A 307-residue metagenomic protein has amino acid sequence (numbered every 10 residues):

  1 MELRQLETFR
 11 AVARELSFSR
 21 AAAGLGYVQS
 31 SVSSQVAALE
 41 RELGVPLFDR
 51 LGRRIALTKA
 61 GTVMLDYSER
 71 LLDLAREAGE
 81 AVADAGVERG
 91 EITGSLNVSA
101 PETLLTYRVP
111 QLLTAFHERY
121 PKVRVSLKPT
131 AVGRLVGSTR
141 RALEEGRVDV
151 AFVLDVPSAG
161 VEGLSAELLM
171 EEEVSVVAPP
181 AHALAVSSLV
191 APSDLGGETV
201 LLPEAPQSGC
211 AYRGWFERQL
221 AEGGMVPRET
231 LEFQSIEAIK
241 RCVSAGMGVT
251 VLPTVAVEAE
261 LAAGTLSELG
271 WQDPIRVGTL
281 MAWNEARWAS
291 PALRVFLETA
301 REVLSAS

Functional and structural regions predicted by a protein language model:
A11-S30: Short helix-boundary/capping micro-motifs
F18, E40-T62, G79: A short LG(V/I)-centered, amphipathic sequence patch enriched for acidic residue(s) preceding the LG motif
E42-L43, M64-R89, A300: Alpha-helical linker/hinge and terminal dimerization helices associated with HTH transcriptional regulators
T93-A159: Central regulatory/effector-binding core of bacterial HTH transcription factors
R108, T265-S307: A late-sequence structural motif
G160-E167, E172, E237-E285: Beta-alpha-beta core module
G163-V174, A178-V200, P291: Flexible hinge/capping segments at coil-to-helix
E198-G223, S290-P291, S307: Secondary-structure junction motif
